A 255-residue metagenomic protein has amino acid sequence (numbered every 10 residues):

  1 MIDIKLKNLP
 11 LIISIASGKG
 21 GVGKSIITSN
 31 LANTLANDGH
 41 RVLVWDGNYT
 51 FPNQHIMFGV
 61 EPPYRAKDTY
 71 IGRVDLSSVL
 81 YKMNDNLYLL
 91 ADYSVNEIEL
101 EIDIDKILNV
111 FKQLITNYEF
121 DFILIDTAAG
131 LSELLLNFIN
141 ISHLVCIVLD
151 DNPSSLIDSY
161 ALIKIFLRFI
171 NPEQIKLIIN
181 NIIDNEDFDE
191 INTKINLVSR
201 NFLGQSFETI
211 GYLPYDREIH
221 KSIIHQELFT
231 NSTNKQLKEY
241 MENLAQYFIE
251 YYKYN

Functional and structural regions predicted by a protein language model:
M1-I12, E250-N255: Acidic-aromatic/histidine active-site loop/patch
K5-G47: Walker A/P-loop phosphate-binding motif and the immediately C-terminal alpha-helix
V44-D121, I223-H225: P-loop/Walker-type NTP enzyme "switch/lid" segment
Y49-T50, D85, S94-E97, G130 (+3 more regions): Conserved nucleotide-binding/hydrolysis micro-motifs of P-loop NTPases
G59-Y64, I165-F166, T193-N196, L228-T230: Short, hinge-like loop/turn segments at secondary-structure boundaries
T116, T127-G211: Conserved catalytic-core segment of NTP-binding enzymes
N201-F229: Beta-strand-loop-alpha "switch" segments that mediate conformational coupling across diverse proteins
I224-N255: NTP-binding/hydrolysis catalytic cores, primarily Walker-type P-loop NTPases
